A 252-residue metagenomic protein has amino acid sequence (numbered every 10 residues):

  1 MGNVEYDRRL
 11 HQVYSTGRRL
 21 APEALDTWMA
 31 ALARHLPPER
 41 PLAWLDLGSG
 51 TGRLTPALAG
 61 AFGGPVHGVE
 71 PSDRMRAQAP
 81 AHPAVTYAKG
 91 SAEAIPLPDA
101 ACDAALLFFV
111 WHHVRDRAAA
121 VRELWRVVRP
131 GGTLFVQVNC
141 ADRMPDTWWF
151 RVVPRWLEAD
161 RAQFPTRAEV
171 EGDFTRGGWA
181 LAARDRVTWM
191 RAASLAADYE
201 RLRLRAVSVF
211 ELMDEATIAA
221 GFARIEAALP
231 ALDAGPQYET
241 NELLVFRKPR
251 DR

Functional and structural regions predicted by a protein language model:
M1-E39, R53-A57, M75-Q78, L204: Conserved class I S-adenosyl-L-methionine
A21, T51, A182-R252: Conserved Class I S-adenosyl-L-methionine
A43-L47, T51-A94: Class I SAM-dependent methyltransferase SAM/SAH-binding core
L106: A conserved beta-strand element that flanks and buttresses the S-adenosyl-L-methionine
F109-H113: Short catalytic micro-motifs in class I SAM-dependent methyltransferases
A118-P130: A short glycine-rich, Lys/Arg-flanked "PGG" loop and its adjoining helix->strand segment in the class I
T133-Q163: Conserved class I S-adenosyl-L-methionine
Q163-G177: Short alpha-helix
